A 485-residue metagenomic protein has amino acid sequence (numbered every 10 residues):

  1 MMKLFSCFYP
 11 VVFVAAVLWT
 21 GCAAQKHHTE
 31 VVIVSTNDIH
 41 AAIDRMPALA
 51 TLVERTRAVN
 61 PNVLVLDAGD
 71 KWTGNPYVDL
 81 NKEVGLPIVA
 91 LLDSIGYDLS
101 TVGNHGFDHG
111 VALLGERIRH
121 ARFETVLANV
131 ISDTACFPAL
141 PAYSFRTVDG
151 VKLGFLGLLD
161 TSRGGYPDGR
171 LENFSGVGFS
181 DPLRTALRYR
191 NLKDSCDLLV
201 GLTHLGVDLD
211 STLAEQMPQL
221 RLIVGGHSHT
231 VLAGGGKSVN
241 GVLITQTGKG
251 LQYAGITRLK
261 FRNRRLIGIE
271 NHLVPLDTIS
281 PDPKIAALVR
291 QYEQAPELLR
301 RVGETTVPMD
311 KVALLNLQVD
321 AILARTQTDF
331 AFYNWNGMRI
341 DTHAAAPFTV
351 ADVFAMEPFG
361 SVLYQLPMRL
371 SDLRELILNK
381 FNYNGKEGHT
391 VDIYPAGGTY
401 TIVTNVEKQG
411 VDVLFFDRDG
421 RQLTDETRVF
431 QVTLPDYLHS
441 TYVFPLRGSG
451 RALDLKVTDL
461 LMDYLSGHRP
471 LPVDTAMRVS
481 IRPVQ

Functional and structural regions predicted by a protein language model:
M1-V11: Bacterial N-terminal signal peptides that target proteins for export
P10, A24-Q25, V403: General secretory precursor processing signal
P10, K71-W72, Y166, N173 (+4 more regions): General secondary-structure edge motif
F13-V17: Processing junctions and N-termini across compartments
W19-G21: C-terminal motif of bacterial Sec signal peptides marking the signal peptidase cleavage site
A23-K284, V312-A321, A331-Y333, N382-G385 (+2 more regions): Acidic, metal/ion-coordinating pockets
T29-E30, T36, L251-R325, D329-Q485: Catalytic centers of hydrolytic enzymes
